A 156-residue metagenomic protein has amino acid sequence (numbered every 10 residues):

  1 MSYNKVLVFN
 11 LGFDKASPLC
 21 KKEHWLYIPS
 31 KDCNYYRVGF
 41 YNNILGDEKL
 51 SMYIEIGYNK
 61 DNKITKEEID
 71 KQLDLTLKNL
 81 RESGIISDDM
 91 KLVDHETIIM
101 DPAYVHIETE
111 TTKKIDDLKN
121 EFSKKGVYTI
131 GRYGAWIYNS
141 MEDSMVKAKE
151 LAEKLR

Functional and structural regions predicted by a protein language model:
M1-K66, D70, L75-G84, E121: Mid-domain catalytic core of redox enzymes that form a hydrophobic substrate pocket/lid adjacent to a catalytic redox
V6, K21, S87-I99: A short coil-to-beta-strand element that immediately follows conserved catalytic motifs
F9, E68-I69, E110, D143-M145: Short, glycine/charged-enriched secondary-structure capping and boundary segments
F40, L45-E48, M100-W136: FAD-binding beta-loop-beta segment adjacent to the flavin cofactor pocket
I56-D61, E96-A103: Short, local alpha-helical segments
D70, G84, H95-T97, T112 (+3 more regions): C-terminal helical "tail/cap" subdomain of flavin- and related membrane-associated enzymes
K71, L75, N79, K113 (+2 more regions): Alpha-helical elements of Rossmann-like donor-binding domains used by nucleotide-donor carbohydrate transfer enzymes
F122, V127-R156: A conserved FAD-binding loop/helix module that cradles the flavin
